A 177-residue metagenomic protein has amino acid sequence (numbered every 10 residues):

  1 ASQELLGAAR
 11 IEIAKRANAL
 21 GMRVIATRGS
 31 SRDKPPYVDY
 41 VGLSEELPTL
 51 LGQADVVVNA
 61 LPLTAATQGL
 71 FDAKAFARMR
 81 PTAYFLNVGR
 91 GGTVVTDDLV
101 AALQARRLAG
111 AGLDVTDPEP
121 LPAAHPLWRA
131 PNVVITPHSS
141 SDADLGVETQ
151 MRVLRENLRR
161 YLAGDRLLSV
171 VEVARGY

Functional and structural regions predicted by a protein language model:
Q3-L5: Hydrophobic Val/Ile/Leu positions in short beta-strands of Rossmann-like dinucleotide-binding domains
A9: Hydrophobic/small residue at the entry helix of a nucleotide-binding pocket
I13, A17, M79: Aromatic pocket-lining residues of Rossmann-like dinucleotide-binding sites
A19-R23: Residues at the starts of beta-strands that form the adenosine-phosphate
T27: The conserved SAM/SAH-binding core of class I Rossmann-like methyltransferase domains, concentrating on the hydrophobic
S31-P126: Rossmann-like adenosine-cofactor binding region
T82, V88-Y177: Rossmann-like dinucleotide-binding domain for NAD(H)/NADP(H)
